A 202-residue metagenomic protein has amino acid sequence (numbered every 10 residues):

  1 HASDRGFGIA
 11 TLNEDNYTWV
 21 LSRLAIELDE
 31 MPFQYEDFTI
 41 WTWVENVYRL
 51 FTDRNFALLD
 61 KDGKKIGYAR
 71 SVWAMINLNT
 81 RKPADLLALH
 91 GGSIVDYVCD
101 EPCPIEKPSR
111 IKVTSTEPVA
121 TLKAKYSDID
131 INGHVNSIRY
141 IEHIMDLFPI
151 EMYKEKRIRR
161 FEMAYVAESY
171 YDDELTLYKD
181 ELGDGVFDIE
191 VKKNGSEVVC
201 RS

Functional and structural regions predicted by a protein language model:
H1, S93, Y97, H143 (+1 more regions): Residues that form generic nucleotide/phosphate-binding pockets
H1-D37, F148: Hydrophobic, proline/glycine-rich low-complexity stretches
A2-G6, P102, M152, K156: Residue-level signal for secondary-structure boundary elements
D15, V20-S22, E36-F38, L50-T52 (+3 more regions): A generic structural signal for short beta-strands and their flanking turns/coil linkers
E27-R110, Y165, S169-Y171, D180-S202: HotDog/MaoC-like acyl-thioester-processing domains
R110-T116: Short, conserved, surface-exposed binding loops centered on an aromatic residue
T116, A120-S202: Acidic/His-leaning functional-site neighborhoods
